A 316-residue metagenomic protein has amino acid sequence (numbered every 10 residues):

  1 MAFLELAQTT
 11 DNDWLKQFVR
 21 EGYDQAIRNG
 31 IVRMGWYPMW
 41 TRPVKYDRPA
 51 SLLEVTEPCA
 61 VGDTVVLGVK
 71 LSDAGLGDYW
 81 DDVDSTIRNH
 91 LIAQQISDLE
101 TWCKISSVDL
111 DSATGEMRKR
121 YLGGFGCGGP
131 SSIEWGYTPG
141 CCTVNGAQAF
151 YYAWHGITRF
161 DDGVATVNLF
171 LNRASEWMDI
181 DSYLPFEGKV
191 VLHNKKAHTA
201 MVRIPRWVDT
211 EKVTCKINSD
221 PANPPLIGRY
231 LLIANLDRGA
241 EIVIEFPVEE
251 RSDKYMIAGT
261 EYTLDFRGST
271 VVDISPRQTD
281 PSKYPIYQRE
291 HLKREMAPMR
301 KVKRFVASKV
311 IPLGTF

Functional and structural regions predicted by a protein language model:
M1-N12, P49-L52, G62-L76, L192-K196: Well-ordered alpha-helical scaffold segments within catalytic/enzyme domains
M1-N29: Active-site lining segments of carbohydrate-active enzymes
V19, W80-H193, E241, E245-F316: C-terminal beta-rich recognition modules with glycine/proline-rich loops and embedded aromatic residues
N29-A50, Q95-D109, Y121: Glycine- and aromatic-rich loop/turn segments at beta-sheet edges
T56, V66-W80, T86, H90-L91: Contiguous mid-protein beta-loop-alpha structural module that forms a pocket-lining wall or clamp of enzyme active
K189-V190, A200-V202, T214-N218, L236-F246: Short, well-structured beta-strand segments within conserved domains
H193-V208: Surface-exposed beta-strand/loop patches in extracellular or lumenal glycoproteins
T210-N235, S252-A258: Solvent-exposed beta-strand/loop surfaces of large extracellular or lumenal domains
